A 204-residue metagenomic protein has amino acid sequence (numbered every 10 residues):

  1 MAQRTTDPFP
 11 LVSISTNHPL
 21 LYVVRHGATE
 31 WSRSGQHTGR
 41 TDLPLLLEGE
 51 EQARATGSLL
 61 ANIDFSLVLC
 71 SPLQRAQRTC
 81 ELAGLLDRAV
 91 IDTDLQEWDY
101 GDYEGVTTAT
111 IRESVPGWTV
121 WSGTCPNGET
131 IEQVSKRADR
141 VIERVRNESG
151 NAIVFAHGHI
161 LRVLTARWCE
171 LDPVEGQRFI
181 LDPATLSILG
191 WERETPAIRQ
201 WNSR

Functional and structural regions predicted by a protein language model:
A2-P19, D92, W98-A109, N147 (+1 more regions): Acidic, low-complexity terminal tails and accessory targeting/binding regions of phosphate-metabolizing enzymes
R4-L11, S15-T16, R54-V115, T119: Phosphate-coordination/substrate-recognition cap region in phosphate-metabolizing enzymes
L21, E148-H159: Generic beta-sheet signal
L21-T79, P126-D139: Loop-to-helix element that buttresses phosphate recognition and phosphoryl-transfer chemistry
A61-D64, V145-G150: Glycine-rich phosphate-binding loop signature in dinucleotide/nucleotide-binding domains
L82, V163, R167: Active-site signature of alpha/beta-hydrolase-fold catalytic machinery across serine- and Asp/Cys-nucleophile hydrolases
E113-Q133: Short glycine/proline- and acidic residue-enriched helix-loop micro-motifs that form flexible lids or anion-recognition
G158-R162, E192: GST superfamily/GST-like fold recognition
